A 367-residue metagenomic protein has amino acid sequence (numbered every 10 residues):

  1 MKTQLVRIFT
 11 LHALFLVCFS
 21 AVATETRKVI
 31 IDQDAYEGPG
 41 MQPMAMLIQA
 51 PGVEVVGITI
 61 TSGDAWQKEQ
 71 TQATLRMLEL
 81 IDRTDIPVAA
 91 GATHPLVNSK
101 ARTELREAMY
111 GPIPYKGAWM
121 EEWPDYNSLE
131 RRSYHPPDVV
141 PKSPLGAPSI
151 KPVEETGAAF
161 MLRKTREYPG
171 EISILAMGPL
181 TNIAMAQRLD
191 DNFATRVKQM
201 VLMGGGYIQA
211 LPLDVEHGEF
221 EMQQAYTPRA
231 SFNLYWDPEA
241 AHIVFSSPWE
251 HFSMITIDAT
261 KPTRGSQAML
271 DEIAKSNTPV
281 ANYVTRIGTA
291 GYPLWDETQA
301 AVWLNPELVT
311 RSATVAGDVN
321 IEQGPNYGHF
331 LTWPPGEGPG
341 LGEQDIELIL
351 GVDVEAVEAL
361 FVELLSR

Functional and structural regions predicted by a protein language model:
M1-L11: Bacterial N-terminal signal peptides that target proteins for export
F9-S20: Bacterial N-terminal signal peptides
T24-T84, S99-A101, E121, D125-S253 (+1 more regions): Active-site histidine-anchored catalytic micro-motif
E25-K28, A45-V55, E219, Q224-T227 (+1 more regions): Conformational coupling and interaction surfaces
D85-P87, P114-Y115: Ligand-binding beta-strand-loop-alpha-helix segment within the catalytic cores of soluble metabolic enzymes
A89-P95: A short, structured active-site edge motif that brings together acidic residues
R102-M109, D214-H217, M269-D271: Short, surface-exposed amphipathic charged segments that create phosphate/polyanion-binding patches used for binding
L105-P124: A charged helix-plus-loop insertion that forms the helical arch/lid used to bind and gate nucleic-acid substrates
